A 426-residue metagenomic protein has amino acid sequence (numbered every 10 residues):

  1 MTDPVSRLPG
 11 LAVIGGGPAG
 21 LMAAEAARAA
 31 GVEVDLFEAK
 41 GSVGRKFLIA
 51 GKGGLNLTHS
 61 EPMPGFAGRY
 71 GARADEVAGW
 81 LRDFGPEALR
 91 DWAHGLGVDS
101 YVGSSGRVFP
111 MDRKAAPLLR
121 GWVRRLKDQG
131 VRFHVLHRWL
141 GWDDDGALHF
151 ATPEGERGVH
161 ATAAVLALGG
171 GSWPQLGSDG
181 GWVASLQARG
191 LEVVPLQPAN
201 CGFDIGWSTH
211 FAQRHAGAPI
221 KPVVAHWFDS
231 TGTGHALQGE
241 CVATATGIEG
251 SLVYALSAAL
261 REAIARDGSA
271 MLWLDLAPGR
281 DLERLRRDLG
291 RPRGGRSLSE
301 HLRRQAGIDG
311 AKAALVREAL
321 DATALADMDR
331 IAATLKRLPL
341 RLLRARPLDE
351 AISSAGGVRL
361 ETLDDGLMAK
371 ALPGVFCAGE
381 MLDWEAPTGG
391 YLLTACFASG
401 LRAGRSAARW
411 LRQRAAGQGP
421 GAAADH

Functional and structural regions predicted by a protein language model:
P4-A19, D35: Beta1/beta-strand and adjacent pyrophosphate-binding region of the FAD-binding site in flavoprotein oxidoreductases
A12, R28-K52: Glycine-rich FAD pyrophosphate-binding loop
A12-I14, F37, W139, G158-P174 (+4 more regions): Short hydrophobic core segments
A23-A26, W182-R189, T394-R412: An active-site-proximal "capping" alpha-helix that borders the catalytic cofactor pocket
A29-A30, K40-S42, M63-G65, R82 (+9 more regions): Residue-level recognition of phosphate/Mg2+-coordinating polar/acidic sites in nucleotide-handling active sites
V77-G85, S104-R124, W173-S178, I205-S208 (+1 more regions): Short beta-strand to alpha-helix junction loop
V135-A147: A conserved short coil-to-beta-strand element within the FAD-binding core of flavoproteins
A163-T209: Glycine-rich loop(s) and the adjacent beta-strand/alpha-helix scaffold that form part
